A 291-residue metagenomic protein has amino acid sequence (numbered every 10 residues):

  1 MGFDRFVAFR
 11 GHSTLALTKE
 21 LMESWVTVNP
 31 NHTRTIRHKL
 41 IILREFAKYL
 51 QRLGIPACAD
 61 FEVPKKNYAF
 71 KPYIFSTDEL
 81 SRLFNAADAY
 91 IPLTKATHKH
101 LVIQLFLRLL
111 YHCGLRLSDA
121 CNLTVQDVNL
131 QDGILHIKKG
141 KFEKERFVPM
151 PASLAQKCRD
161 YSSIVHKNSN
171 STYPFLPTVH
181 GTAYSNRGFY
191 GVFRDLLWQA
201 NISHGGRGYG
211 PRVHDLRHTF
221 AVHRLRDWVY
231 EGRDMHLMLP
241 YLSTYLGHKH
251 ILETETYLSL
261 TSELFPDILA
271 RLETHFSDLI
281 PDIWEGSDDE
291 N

Functional and structural regions predicted by a protein language model:
M1-N291: Conserved catalytic core of the tyrosine transesterase superfamily
